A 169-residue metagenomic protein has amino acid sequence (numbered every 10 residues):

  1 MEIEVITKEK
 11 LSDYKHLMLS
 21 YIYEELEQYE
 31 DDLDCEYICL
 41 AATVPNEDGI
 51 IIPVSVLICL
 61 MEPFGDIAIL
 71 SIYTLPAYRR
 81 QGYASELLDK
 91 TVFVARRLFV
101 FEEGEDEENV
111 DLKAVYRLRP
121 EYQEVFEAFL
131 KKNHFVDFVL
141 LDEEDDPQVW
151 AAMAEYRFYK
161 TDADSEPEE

Functional and structural regions predicted by a protein language model:
M1-D32, D162-E169: Short amphipathic alpha-helix that is part of the acyltransferase structural core
Y29-V44, P53-S55, A68: A short helix-loop-beta-strand connector motif used in the catalytic cores of GNAT acetyltransferases and, in some
P45-I52, G65, E103-E107, E166-E168: Short, solvent-exposed loop/turn segments that connect beta-strands within catalytic domains and beta-strand-rich
I58-L60: A generic structural motif
G65-P76: Conserved acetyl-CoA binding element of GNAT-fold acetyltransferases
T74, R80-R97: Conserved acetyl-CoA-binding loop-helix of GNAT-fold acetyltransferases
D106-E127, K131: Conserved beta-strand-loop-alpha-helix junction that forms the acyl-donor binding cleft
K132-E169: C-terminal "cap" of GNAT-fold acetyltransferases
